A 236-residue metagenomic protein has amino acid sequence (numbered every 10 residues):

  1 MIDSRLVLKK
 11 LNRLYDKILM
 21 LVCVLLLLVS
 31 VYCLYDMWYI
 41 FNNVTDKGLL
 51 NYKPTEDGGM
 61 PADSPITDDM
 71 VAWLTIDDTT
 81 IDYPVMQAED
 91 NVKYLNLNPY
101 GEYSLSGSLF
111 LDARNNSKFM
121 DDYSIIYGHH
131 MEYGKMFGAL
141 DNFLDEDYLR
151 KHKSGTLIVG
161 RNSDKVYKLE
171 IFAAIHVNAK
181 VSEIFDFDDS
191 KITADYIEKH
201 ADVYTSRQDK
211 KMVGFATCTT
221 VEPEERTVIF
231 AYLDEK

Functional and structural regions predicted by a protein language model:
M1-Y15: N-terminal Lys/Arg-rich, disordered targeting/topogenic segments
L11-L28: Alpha-helical transmembrane segments
L27-K236: Solvent-exposed, non-transmembrane regions of membrane-associated and secreted proteins
